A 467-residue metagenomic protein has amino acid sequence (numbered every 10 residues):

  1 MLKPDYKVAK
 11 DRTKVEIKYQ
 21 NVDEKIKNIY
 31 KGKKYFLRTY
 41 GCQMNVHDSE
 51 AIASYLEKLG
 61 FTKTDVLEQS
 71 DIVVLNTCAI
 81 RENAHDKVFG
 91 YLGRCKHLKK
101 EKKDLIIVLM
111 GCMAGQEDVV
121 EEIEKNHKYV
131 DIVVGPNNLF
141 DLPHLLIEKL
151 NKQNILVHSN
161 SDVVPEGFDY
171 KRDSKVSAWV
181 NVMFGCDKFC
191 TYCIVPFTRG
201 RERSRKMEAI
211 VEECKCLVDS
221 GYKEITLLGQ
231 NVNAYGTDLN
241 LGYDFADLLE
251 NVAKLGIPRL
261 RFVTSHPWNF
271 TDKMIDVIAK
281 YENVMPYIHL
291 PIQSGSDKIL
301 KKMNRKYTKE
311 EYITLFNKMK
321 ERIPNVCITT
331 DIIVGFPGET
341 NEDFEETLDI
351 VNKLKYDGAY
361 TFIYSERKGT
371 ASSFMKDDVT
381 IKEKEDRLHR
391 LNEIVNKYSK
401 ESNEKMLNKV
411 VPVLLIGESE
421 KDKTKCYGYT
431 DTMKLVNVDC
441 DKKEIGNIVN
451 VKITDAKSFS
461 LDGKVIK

Functional and structural regions predicted by a protein language model:
M1-Y235, K273, E310-N317, E321 (+5 more regions): Proteins enriched for Cys/Gly/acidic motifs involved in redox and nucleic-acid/cofactor modification
M1-Y6, F374-K467: Terminal RNA-binding accessory module
T39, A359, V438-D439: Thr-Gly-centered strand-to-loop micro-motif
D104-L109, Q116-D118, D219-N341, N352: Conserved SAM/AdoMet-binding glycine-rich loop
K125-H127, K149-K152, Y243-F245, I278-K280 (+2 more regions): Short, hinge-like loop/turn segments at secondary-structure boundaries
Y170-R172, D276-K280, I292, N403-K405 (+2 more regions): Replace "in large, NTP-powered and nucleic-acid-processing enzymes" with "in large, NTP-powered factors and other
C190, I210, L227, F262 (+7 more regions): Conserved, mostly hydrophobic/aromatic
N283-P286, K298-L414, N447: A structural motif corresponding to the C-terminal lobe/cap of the Radical SAM core domain
